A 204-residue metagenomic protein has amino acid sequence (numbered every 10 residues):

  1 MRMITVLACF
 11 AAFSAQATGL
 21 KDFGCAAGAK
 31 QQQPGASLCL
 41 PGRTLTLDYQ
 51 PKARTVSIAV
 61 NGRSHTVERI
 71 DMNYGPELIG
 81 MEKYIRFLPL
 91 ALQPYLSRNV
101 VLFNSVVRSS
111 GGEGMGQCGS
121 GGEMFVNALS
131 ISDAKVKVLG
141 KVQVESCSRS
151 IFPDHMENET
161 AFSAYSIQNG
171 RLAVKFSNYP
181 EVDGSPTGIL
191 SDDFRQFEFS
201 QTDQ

Functional and structural regions predicted by a protein language model:
M1-A8: Sec-dependent signal peptide recognition, specifically the positively charged N-region followed immediately by
A12-S14: N-terminal signal peptide c-region/cleavage motif recognized by signal peptidases
A17-T55, I131, K135-K137, K141-Q204: Acidic, small-residue rich beta-repeat scaffolds with periodic aromatic anchors
G62-L78, Q143-M156: Surface-exposed loop and turn segments in beta-propeller and other repeat-based domains that flank or scaffold
L88-S97, A161-Q168: Structural signature of eukaryotic scaffold interfaces centered on beta-propeller domains
P94-G114, R171-K175: Acidic/hydrophobic-patterned starts of short beta strands in beta-sheet-rich repeat architectures
N104-G121, V182-P186: Short, conserved, GDST-rich strand-edge loop motifs in beta-rich repeat architectures
E123-V126: A detector of repeated loop/turn-to-beta-strand junctions in beta-rich toroidal repeat architectures
